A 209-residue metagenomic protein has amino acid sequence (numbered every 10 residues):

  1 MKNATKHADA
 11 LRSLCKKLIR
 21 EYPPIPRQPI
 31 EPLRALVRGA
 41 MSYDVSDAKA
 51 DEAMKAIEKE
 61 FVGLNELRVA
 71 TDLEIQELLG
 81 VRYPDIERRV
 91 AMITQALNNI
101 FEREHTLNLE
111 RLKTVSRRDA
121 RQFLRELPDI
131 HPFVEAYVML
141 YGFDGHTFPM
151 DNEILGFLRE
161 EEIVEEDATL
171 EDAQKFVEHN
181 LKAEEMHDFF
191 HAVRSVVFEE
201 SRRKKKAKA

Functional and structural regions predicted by a protein language model:
M1-R34, A91, R118, P132-Y137 (+1 more regions): C-terminal accessory module of base-excision DNA glycosylases/AP lyases that mediates lesion recognition and DNA
A10-L14, M54-P128: Alpha-helical ds-nucleic-acid-binding substructure associated with the helix-hairpin-helix region of base-excision DNA
R38-E52, V81-I86: A short secondary-structure junction motif
S42-S46, K59, V81, F101 (+4 more regions): Amphipathic alpha-helical interaction elements
Y43, K113-T114, P128, F148 (+1 more regions): Helix-turn-helix-type domain boundary/helix-start signal
D44-K49, V62, F101, H146 (+2 more regions): Short alpha-helix boundary/capping elements
